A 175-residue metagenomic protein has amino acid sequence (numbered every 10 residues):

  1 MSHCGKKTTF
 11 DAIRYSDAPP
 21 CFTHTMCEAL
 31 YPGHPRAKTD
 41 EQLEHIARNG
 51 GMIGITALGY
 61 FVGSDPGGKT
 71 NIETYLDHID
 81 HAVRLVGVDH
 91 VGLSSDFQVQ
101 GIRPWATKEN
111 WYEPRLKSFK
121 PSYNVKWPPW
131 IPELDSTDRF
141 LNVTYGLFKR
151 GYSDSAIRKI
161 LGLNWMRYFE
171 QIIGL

Functional and structural regions predicted by a protein language model:
M1-C21, H34-G51, E73-D89: Histidine/acidic residue-rich metal-binding segments in metalloenzymes
C4-K7, T25-E28, L58-Y60, D96-Q100: Active-site beta-loop-alpha junctions enriched in small/polar residues
H24, I53, D96, I157: Conserved, mostly hydrophobic/aromatic
T25-T39, I53, G67-K69: Glycine-rich tight-turn/loop motif centered on a GG-T
A47-I72: A conserved active-site cap/scaffold subdomain adjacent to cofactor or substrate pockets
G67-G68, I102-K108, F169-L175: Short glycine/threonine-rich loop-to-helix capping motif typified by GTGT followed within a few residues by an Asp-Pro
V86-W111, R115-F119, Y123-E133: Short acidic/histidine-rich active-site segments
V125-L175: Mid-to-C-terminal alpha-helical segments outside catalytic/metal-binding sites
